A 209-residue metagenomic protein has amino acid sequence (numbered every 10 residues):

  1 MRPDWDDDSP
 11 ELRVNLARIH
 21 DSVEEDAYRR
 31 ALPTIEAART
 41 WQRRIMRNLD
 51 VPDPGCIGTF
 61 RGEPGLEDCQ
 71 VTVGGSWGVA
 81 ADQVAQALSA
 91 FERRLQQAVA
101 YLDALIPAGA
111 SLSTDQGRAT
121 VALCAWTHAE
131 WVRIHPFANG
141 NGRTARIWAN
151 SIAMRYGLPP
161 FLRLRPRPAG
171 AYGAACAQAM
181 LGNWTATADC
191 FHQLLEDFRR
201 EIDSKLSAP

Functional and structural regions predicted by a protein language model:
M1-N139, R143-P209: FIC/Doc superfamily catalytic core
